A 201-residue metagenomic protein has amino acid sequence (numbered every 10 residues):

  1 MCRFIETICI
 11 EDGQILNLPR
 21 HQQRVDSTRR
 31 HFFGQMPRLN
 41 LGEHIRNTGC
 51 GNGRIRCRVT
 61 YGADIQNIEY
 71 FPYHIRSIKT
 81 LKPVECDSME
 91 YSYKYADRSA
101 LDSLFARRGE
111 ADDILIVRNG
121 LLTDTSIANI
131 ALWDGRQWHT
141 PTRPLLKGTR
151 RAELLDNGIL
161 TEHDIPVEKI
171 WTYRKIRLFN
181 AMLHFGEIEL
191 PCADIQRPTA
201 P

Functional and structural regions predicted by a protein language model:
M1-L121, Q137, R143-P201: Conserved alpha/beta cores of soluble small-molecule-handling proteins
T123-A128: Short beta-strand/strand-turn micro-motif
N129-W133: Short conserved beta-strand segments at catalytic cores or DNA/RNA-binding microdomains of nucleic-acid binding
